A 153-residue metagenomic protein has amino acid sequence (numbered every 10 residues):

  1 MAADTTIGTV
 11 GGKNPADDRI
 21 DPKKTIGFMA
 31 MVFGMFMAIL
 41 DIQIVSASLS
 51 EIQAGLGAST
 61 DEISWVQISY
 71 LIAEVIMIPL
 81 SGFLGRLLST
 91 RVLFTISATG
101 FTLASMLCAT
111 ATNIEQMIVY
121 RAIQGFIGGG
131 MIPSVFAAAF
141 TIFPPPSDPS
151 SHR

Functional and structural regions predicted by a protein language model:
A2-R153: Transmembrane-helix bundle of Major Facilitator Superfamily
